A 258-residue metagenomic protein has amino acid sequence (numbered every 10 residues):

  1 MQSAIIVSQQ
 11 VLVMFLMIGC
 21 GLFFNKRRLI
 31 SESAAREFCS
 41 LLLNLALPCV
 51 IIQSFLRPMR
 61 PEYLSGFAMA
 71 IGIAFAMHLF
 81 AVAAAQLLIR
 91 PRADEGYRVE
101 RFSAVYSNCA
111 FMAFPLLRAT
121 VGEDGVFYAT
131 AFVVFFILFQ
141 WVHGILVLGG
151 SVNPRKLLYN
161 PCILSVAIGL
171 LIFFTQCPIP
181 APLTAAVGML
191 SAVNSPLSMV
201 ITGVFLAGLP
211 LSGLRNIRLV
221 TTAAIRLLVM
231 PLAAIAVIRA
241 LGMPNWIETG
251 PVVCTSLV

Functional and structural regions predicted by a protein language model:
M1-V258: Alpha-helical transmembrane segments of multi-pass small-molecule/ion transporters
